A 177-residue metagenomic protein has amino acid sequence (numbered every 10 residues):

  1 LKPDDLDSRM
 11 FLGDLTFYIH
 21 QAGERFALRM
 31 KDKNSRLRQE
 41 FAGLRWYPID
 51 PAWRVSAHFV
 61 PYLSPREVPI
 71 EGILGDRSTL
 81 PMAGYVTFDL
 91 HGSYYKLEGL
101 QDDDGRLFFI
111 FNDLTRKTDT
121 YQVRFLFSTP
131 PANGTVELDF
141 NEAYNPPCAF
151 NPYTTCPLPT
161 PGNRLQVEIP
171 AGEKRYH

Functional and structural regions predicted by a protein language model:
L1-P3: Forkhead-associated
S8-L12, V86-D89: Short acidic-hydrophobic surface loop/beta-edge motif
G13-S78: Surface-exposed beta-loop interaction hotspot
L15, E24, H91-Y95, G134: Short acidic/polar mixed-charge low-complexity motifs
A22-R25, E98-R106, R124-P130: A short, sequence-level motif marking secondary-structure junctions
D32, F59, Q101, D113-T115 (+2 more regions): A mature extracytoplasmic/lumenal domain signature
F41-I49, R116-K117, V123, T129 (+2 more regions): Extended, aromatic/histidine-rich regions of cofactor-dependent oxidoreductases associated with respiratory
R77-T120: Mid-length scaffold segments of soluble, non-membrane domains
